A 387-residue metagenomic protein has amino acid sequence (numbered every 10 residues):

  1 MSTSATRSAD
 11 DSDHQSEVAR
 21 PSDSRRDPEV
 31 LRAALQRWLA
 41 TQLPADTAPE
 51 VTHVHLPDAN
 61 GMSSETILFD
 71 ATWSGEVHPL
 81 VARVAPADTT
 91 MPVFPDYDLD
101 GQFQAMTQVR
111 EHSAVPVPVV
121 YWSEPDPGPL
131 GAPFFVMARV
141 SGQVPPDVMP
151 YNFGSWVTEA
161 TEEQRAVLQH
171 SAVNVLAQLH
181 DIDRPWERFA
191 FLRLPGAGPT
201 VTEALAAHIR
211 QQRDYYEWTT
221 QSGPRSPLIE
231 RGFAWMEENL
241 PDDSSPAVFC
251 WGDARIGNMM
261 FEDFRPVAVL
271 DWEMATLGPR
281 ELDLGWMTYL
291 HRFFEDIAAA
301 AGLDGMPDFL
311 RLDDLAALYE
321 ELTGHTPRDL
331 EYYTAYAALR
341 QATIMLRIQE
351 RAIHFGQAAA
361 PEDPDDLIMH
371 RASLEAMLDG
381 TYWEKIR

Functional and structural regions predicted by a protein language model:
T3-P49: Juxta-kinase regulatory segment immediately upstream of eukaryotic protein kinase catalytic domains
H55-I229, N239-P246: ATP-binding pocket architecture of kinase catalytic cores
F249-W251, I256: Catalytic-loop of the protein kinase fold
L270-A275: Activation of the activation-loop gatekeeper triad in protein kinase-fold domains
L282-T323, A337-G356: Active-site activation/catalytic loop segments of kinase-like enzymes and analogous catalytic loops in related
H325, D329, R340-R387: Helical subdomain adjoining the active site within ATP-dependent kinase catalytic cores
